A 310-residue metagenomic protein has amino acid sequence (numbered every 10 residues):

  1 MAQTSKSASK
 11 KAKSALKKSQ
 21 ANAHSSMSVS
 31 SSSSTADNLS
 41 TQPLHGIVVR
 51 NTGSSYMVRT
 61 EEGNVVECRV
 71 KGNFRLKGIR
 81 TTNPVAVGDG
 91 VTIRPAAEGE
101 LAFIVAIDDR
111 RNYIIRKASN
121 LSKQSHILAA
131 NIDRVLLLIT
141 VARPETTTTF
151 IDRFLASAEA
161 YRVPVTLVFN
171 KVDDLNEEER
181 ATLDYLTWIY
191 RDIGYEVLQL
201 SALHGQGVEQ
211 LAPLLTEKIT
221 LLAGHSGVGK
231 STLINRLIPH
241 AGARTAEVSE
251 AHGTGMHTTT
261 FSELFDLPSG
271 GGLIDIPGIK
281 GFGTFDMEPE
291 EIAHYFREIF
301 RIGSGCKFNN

Functional and structural regions predicted by a protein language model:
M1-T148: N-terminal accessory targeting/assembly segments
N38-Q42, S54, R80-E98, D108-L128 (+4 more regions): Helix-rich effector regions associated with P-loop NTPase G domains
V48, G88, A158, L215 (+1 more regions): Residue-level signature of catalytic and energy-coupling elements of molecular machines, predominantly ATP/GTP-dependent
F103, S122-V197, E291-I302, N309-N310: Conserved C-terminal guanine-recognition region of P-loop GTPase G domains, centered on the G4
E145, L175-N176, Q206, K280-G283: Catalytic P-loop NTPase motifs of RecA-like helicase/translocase cores
D174-V228: Canonical P-loop GTPase G-domain recognition
